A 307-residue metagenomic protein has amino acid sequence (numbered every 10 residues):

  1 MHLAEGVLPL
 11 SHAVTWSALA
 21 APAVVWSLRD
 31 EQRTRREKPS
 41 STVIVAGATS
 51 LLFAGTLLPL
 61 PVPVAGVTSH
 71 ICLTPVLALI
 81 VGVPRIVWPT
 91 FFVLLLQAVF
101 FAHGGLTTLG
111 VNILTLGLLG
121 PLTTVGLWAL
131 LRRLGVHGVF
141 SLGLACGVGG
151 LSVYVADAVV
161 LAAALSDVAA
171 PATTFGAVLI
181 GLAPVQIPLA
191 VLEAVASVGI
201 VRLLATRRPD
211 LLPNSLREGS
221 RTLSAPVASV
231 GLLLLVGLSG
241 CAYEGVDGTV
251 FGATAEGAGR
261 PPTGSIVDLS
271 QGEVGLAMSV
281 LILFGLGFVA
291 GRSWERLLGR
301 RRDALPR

Functional and structural regions predicted by a protein language model:
M1-V7, P262-E295: Individual transmembrane alpha-helix segments
H2-V76: Hydrophobic transmembrane alpha-helices
S27, T115-A158: Short helix-perturbing small/polar motifs within transmembrane alpha-helices
L52, G120, T124, G149-D157 (+4 more regions): Alpha-helical transmembrane segments of multipass membrane proteins
T56-T124: Alpha-helical membrane segments and adjacent membrane-interface helices in multi-pass membrane proteins
G149-D167, C241-A258: Juxtamembrane non-transmembrane "cap" segments at the membrane-aqueous interface of multi-pass membrane proteins
R207-P226, F284-R307: Cytoplasmic juxtamembrane regions at transmembrane-helix boundaries
E218-A242: N-terminal secretory/membrane targeting signals
